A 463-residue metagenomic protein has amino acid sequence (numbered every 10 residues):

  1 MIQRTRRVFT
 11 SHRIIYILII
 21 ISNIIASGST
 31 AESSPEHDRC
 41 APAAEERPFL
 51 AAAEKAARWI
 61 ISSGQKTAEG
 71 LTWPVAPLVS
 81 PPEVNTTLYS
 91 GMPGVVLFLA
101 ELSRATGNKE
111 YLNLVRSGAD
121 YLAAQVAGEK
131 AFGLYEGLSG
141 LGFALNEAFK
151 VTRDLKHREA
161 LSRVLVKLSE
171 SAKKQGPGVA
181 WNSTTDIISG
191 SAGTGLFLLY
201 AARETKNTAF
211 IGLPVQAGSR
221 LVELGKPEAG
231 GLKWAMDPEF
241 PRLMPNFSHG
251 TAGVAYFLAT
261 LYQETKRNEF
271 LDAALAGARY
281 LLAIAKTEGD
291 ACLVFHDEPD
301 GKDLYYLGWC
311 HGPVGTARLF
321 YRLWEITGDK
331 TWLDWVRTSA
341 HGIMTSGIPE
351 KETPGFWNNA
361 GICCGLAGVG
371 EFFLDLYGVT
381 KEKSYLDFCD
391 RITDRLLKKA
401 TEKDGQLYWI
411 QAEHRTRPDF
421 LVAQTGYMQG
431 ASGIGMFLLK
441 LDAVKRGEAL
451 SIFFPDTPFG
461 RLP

Functional and structural regions predicted by a protein language model:
M1-S11: N-terminal secretory signal peptides that target proteins for export/translocation
R7, Y16, E264: Alpha-helical and His/Cys-centered functional microenvironments
R13-I24: Bacterial N-terminal signal peptides
T30-P463: Glycan-recognition and catalytic cores of secretory/periplasmic carbohydrate-active enzymes
